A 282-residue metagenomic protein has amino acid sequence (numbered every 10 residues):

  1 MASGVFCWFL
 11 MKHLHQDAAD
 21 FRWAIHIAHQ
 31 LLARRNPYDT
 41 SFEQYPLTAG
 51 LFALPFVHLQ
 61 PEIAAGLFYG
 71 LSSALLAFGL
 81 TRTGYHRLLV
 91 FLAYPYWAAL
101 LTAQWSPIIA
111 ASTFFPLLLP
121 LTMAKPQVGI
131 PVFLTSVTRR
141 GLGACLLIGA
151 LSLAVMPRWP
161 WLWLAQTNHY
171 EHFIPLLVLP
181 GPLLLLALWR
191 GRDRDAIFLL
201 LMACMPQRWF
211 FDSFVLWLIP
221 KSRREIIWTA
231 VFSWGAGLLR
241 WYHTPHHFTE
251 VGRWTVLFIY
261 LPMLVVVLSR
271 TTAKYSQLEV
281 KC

Functional and structural regions predicted by a protein language model:
M1-L118, T135-C282: Primarily membrane-embedded glycan-assembly and transfer machineries that use lipid-linked glycans
L121: Ligand-binding face of N-terminal immunoglobulin V-set domains in extracellular IgSF glycoproteins
V128: Short active-site segment of divalent metal-dependent hydrolases/proteases that encodes the spacing between
